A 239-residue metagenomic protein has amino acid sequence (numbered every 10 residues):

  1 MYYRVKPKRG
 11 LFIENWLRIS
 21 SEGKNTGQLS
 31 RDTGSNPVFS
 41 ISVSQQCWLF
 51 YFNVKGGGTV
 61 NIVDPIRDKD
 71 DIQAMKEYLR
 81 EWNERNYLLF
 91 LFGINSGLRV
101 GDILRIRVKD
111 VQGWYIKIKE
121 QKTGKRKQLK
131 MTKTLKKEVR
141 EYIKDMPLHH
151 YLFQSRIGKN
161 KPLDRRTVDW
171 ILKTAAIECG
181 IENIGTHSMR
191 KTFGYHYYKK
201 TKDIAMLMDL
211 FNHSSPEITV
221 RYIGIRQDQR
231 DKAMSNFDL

Functional and structural regions predicted by a protein language model:
Y3-L11, N15, S21-E22, G27-Q28 (+1 more regions): Short, positively charged low-complexity motifs
K8, L29, V38, Q46-F50 (+1 more regions): Generic low-complexity segments that are intrinsically disordered, proline-rich and/or Lys/Arg-biased
R9, L17, G23, S42-C47 (+1 more regions): N-terminal regions of proteins, emphasizing targeting and processing segments when present
K24-N25, G34, F39, S44-W48 (+1 more regions): Low-complexity, intrinsically disordered segments with a bias for serine/threonine
S44-L239: Conserved catalytic core of the tyrosine transesterase superfamily
